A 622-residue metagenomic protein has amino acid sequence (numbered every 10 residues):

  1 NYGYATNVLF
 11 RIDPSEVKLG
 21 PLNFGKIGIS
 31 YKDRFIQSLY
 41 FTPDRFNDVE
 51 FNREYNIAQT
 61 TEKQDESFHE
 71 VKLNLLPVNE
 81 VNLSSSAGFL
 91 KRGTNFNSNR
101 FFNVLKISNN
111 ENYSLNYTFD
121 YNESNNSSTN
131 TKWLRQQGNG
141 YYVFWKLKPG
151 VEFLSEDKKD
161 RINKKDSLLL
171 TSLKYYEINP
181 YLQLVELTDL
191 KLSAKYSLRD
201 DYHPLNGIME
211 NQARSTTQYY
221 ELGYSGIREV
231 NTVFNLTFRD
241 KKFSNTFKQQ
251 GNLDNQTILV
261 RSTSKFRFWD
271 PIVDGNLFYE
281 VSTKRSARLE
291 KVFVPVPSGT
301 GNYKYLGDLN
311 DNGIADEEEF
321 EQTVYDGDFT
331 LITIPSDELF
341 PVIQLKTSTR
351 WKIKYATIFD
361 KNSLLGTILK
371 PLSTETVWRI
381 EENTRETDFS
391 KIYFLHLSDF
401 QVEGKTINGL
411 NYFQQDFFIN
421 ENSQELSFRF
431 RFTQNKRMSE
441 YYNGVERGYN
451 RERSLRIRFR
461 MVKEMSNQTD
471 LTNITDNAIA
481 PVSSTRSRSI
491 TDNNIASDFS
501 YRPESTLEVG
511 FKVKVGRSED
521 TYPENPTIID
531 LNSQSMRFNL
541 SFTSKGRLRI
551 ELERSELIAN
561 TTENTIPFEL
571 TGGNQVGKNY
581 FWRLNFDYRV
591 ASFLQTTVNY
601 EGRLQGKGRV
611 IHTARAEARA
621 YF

Functional and structural regions predicted by a protein language model:
N1-F622: Exposed, low-structure sequence patches enriched in small/polar residues
